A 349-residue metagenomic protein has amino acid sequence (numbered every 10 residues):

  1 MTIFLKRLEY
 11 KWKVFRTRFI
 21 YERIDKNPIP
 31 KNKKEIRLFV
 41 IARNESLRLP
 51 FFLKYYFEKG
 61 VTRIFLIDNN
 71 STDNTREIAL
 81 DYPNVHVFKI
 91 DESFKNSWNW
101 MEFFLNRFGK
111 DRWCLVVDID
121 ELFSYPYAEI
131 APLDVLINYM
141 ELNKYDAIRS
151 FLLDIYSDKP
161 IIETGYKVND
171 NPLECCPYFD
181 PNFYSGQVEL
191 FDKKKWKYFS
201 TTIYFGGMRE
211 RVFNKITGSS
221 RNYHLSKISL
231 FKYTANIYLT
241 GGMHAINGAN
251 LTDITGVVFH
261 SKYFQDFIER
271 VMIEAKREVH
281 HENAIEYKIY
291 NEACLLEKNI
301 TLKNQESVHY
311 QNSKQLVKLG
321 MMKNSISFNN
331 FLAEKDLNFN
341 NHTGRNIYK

Functional and structural regions predicted by a protein language model:
M1-P50: N-proximal low-complexity "stem/linker" segments adjacent to membrane-targeting elements
T2-V14, Y127-K349: Catalytic-site signature of metal-activated, phosphate-bearing donor transferases, centered on the GT-A/GT-A-like
A42-P50, F57, T72, R76: A structural helix-start
L47, E92-N99: A short, glycine-/small-residue-rich helix N-cap motif at loop->alpha-helix starts within glycosyltransferase
K54-T62: Short, acidic, metal-binding catalytic loop of nucleotide-sugar glycosyltransferases
D68-D81, E92: A conserved acidic beta->alpha catalytic loop
E102-L115: Active-site nucleotide-sugar/metal-binding loop of Leloir-type enzymes
D118-L122: The conserved acidic donor/metal-binding loop of glycosyltransferases
